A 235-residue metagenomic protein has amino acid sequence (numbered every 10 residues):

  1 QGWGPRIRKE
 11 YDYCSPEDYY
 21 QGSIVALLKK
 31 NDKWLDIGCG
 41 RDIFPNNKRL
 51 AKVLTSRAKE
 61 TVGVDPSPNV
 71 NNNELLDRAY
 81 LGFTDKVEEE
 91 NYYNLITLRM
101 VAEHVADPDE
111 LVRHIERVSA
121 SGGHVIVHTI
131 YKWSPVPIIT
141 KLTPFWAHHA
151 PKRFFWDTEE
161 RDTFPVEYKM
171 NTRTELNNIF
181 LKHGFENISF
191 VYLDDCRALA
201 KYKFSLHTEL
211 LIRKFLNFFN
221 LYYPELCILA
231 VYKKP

Functional and structural regions predicted by a protein language model:
Q1, K234-P235: Short, Lys/Arg-enriched, disordered terminal segments
Q1-L95, D195, L210, P224-I228: Conserved N-terminal segment of class I S-adenosyl-L-methionine
R41, P68-V70, H104, P108 (+1 more regions): Glycine-rich nucleotide phosphate-binding loop and flanking beta-alpha elements of Rossmann-like dinucleotide-binding
T84-D85, E89, V101, F164-E167: Residues marking the start of alpha-helices
L95-V101: A short beta-strand submotif of the Rossmann-like class I SAM-dependent methyltransferase core that lines
A106-V118, H124-K233: S-adenosyl-L-methionine-dependent methyltransferase catalytic module, highlighting the catalytic core
